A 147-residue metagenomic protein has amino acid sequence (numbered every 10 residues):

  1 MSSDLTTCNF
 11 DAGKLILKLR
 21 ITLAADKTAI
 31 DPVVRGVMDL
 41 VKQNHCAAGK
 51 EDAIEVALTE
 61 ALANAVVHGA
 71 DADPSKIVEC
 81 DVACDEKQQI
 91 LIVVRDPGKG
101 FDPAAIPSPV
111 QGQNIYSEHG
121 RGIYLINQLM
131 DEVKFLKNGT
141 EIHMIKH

Functional and structural regions predicted by a protein language model:
M1-R20, V66-H147: Conserved beta-strand-loop-beta-strand hairpin that lines the nucleotide-binding pocket of ATP/GTP-utilizing enzymes
L17-P32: STAS-typified acidic loop motif
A25, C46-G49, D73: Structural signature of the histidine kinase catalytic ATP-binding subdomain
R35-T59, I115-Y116: Conserved short strand/loop->alpha-helix "switch" segment adjacent to the catalytic nucleotide/phosphoryl-transfer site
T59, A63, V67: Short alpha-helix lining the ATP-binding pocket of the histidine-kinase-like ATPase
